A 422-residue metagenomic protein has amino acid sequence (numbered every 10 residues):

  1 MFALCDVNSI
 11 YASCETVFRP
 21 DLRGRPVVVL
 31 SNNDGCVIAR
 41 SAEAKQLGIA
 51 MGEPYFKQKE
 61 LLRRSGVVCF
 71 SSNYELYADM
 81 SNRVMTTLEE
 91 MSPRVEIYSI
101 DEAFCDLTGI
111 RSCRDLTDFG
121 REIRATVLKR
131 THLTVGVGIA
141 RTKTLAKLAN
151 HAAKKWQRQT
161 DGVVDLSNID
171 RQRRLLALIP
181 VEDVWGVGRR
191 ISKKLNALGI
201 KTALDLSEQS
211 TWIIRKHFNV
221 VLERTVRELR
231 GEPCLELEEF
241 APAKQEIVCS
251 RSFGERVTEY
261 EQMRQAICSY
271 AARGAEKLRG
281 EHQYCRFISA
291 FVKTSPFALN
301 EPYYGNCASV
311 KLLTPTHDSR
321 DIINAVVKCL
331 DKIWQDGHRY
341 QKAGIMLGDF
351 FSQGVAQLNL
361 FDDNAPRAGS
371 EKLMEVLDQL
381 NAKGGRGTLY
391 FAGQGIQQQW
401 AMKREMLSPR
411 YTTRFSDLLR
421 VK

Functional and structural regions predicted by a protein language model:
M1-R227, E236, R367-K422: Gly/Gly-Pro- and Ser/Thr-rich, intrinsically disordered tail segments characteristic of DNA damage-repair and tolerance
I10, N33-C36, S295-A298, F350-G354: Short, charged/polar surface micro-motifs in flexible loops or helix N-caps
R23-R25, L133, Y284-I288, N306-A308 (+2 more regions): A generic structural signal for short beta-strands and their flanking turns/coil linkers
Y98-E102, A140-K143, Q283-F287, H338-K342: Short Gly/Ser/Thr- and Asp/Glu-enriched loop/turn motifs at secondary-structure junctions
A103-G109, C307-L313, Q357-D362: Short, hydrophobic beta-strand segments
S112-R114, L299, S352-L358: Short, charged/polar, Gly/Pro-enriched secondary-structure boundary elements
D183, I191-R339: DNA-contacting surface of Y-family translesion DNA polymerases
V327-K383: C-terminal hydrophobic structural anchor segments that stabilize assembly/packing rather than catalytic chemistry
